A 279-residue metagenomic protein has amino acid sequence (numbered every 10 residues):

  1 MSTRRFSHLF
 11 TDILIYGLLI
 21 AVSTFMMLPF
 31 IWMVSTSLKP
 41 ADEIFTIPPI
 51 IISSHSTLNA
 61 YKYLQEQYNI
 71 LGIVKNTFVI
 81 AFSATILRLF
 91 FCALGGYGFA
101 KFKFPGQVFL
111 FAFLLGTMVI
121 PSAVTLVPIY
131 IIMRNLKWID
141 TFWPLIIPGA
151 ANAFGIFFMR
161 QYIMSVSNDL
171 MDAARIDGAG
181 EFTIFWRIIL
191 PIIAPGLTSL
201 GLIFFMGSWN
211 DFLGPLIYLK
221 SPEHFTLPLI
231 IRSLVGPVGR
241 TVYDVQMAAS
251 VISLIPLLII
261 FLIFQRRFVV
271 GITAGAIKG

Functional and structural regions predicted by a protein language model:
T3-G279: A structural signal for multi-pass alpha-helical bundles of membrane permease subunits that mediate small-molecule
